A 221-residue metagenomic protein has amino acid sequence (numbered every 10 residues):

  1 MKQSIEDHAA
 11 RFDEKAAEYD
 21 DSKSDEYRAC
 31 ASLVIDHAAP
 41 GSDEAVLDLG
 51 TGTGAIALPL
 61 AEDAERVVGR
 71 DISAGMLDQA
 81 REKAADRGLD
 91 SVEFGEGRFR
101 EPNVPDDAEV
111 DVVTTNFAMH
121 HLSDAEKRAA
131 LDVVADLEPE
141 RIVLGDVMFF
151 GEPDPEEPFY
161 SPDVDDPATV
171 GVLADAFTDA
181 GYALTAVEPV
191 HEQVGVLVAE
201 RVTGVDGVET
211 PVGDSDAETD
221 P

Functional and structural regions predicted by a protein language model:
M1-P40, E157: Conserved class I S-adenosyl-L-methionine
D43-G52: Conserved class I S-adenosyl-L-methionine
G52-E101: Class I SAM-dependent methyltransferase SAM/SAH-binding core
E101-D107: Short conserved loop adjoining the S-adenosyl-L-methionine
T114: A conserved beta-strand element that flanks and buttresses the S-adenosyl-L-methionine
R128-I142: A short glycine-rich, Lys/Arg-flanked "PGG" loop and its adjoining helix->strand segment in the class I
V143-V196: C-terminal alpha-helical "lid/dimerization" subdomain adjacent to the S-adenosyl-L-methionine
A186-P221: Core SAM-dependent methyltransferase catalytic element
